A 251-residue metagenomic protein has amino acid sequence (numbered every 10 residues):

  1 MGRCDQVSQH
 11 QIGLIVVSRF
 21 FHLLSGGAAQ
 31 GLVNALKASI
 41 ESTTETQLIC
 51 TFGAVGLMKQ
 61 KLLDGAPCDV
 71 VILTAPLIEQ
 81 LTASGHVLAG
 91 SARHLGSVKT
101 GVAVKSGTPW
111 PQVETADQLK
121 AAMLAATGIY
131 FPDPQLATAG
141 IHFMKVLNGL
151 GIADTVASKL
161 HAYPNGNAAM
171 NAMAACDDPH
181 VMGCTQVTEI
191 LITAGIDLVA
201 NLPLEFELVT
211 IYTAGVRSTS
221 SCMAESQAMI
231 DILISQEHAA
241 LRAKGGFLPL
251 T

Functional and structural regions predicted by a protein language model:
D5, I12-E45, I49-T51, G56 (+6 more regions): Exported/periplasmic ABC-transporter solute-binding proteins
D69: Receiver (REC) domain switch/active-site residues of two-component response regulators
